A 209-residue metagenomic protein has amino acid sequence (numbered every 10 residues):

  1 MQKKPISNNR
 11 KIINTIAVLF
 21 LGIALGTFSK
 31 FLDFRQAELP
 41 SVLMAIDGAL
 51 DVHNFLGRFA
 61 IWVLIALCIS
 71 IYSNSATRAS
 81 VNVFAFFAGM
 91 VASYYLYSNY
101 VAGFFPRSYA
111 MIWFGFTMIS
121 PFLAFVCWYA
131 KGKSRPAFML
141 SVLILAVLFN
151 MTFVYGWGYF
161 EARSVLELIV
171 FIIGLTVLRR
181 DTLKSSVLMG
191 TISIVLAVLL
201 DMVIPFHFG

Functional and structural regions predicted by a protein language model:
M1-V91, Y95: N-terminal topogenic module of multi-pass integral membrane proteins
G48-I61, F105-G115, G156-E167: Structural signature of hydrophobic alpha-helical transmembrane segments
F59-S70, F116-W128, L168-G174: Hydrophobic cores of alpha-helical transmembrane segments in multi-pass inner/ER membrane proteins, independent
V81-M90, M139-L148, S185-A197: Central hydrophobic cores of alpha-helical transmembrane segments in multi-pass integral membrane proteins
Y95-F160: Membrane-proximal helix-loop-helix units in multi-pass membrane proteins
F122-A137, L175-M189, V198-D201: Membrane-water interface at the C-terminal end of transmembrane alpha helices
T152-S164, F171-V187: Membrane-helix boundary connector in multi-pass membrane proteins
A197-G209: Juxtamembrane boundary at the C-terminal end of a transmembrane helix
